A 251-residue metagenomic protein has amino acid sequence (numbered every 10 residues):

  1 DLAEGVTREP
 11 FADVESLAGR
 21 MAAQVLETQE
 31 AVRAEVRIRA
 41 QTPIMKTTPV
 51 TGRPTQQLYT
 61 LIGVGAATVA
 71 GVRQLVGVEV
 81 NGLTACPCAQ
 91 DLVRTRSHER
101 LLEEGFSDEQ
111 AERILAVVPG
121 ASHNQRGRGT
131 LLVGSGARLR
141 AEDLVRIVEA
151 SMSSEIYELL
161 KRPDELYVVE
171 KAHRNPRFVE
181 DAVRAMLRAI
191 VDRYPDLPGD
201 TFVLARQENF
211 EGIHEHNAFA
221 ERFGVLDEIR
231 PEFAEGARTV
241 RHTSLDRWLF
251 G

Functional and structural regions predicted by a protein language model:
D1-G251: N-terminal intrinsically disordered, cationic/polar leader segments that include organellar targeting peptides
